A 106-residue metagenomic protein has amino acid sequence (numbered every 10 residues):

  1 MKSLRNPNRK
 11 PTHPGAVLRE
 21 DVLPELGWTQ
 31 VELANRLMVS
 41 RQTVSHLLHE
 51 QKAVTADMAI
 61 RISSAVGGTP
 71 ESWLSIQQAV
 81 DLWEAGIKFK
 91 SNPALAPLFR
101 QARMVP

Functional and structural regions predicted by a protein language model:
K2-W28, S72: A short, Lys/Arg-rich alpha-helix, primarily the initiator
L23, A34, S63: The alpha-helix within a helix-turn-helix
G27-E32, T55: Short, charged amphipathic recognition helices of the HTH superfamily and cognate SANT/SANTA-like modules
V31, Q42, E71: Key DNA-contact positions within bacterial/archaeal DNA-binding proteins
M38-V54, R61-S63: Recognition helix of helix-turn-helix/homeodomain-like DNA-binding domains that insert into the DNA major groove
D57-S75: DNA major-groove recognition helix of helix-turn-helix/homeodomain DNA-binding modules
L74-P106: Short, charged recognition helix plus adjacent turn of helix-turn-helix-like nucleic-acid-binding domains
